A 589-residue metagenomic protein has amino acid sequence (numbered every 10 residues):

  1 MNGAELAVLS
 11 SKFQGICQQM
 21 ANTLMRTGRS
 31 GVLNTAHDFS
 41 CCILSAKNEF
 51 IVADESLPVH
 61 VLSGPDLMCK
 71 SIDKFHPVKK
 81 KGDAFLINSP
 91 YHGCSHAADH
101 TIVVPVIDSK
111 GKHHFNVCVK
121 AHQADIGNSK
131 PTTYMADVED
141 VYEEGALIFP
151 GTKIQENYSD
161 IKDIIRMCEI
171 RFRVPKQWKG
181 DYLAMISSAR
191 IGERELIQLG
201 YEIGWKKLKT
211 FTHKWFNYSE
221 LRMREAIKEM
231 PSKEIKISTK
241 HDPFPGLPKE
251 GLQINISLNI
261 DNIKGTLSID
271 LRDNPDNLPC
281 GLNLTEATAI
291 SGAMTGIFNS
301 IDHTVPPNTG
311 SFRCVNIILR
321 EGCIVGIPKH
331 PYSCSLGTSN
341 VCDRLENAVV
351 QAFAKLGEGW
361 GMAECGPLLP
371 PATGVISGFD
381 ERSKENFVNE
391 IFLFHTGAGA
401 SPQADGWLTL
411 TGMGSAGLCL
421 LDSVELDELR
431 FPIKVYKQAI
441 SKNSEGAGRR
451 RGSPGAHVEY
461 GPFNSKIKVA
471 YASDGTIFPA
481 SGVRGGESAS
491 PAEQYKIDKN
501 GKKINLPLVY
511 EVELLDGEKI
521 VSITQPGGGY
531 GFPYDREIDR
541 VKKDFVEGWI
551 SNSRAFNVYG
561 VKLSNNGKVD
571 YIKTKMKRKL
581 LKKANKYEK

Functional and structural regions predicted by a protein language model:
M1-K81, S89-S109, H113-K589: Glycine/proline-enriched, intrinsically flexible loops and inter-domain linkers
A84: Glycine-rich phosphate-binding loop of nucleotide-binding enzymes
